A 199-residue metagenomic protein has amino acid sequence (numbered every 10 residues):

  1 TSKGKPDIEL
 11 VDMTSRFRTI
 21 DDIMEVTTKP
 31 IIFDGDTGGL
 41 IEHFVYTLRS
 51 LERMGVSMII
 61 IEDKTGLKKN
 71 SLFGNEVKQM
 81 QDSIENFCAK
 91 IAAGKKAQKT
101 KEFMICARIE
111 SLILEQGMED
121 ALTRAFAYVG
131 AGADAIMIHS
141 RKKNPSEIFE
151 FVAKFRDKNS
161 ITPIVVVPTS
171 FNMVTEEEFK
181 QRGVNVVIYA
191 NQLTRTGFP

Functional and structural regions predicted by a protein language model:
T1-T169, M173-N185, Y189, T196: Alpha/beta enzyme core
